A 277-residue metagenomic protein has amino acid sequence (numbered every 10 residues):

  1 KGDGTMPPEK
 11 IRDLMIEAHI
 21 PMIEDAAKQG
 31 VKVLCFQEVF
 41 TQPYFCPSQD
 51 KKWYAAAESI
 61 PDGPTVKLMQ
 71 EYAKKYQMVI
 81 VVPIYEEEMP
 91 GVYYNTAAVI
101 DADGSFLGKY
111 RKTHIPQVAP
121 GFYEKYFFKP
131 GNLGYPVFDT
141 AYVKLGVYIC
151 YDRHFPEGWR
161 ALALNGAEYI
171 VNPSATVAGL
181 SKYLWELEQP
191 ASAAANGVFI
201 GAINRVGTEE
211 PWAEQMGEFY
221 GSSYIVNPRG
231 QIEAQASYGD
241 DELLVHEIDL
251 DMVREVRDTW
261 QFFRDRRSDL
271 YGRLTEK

Functional and structural regions predicted by a protein language model:
K1-D13, Y123-E124: Acidic/histidine-rich helix-loop elements that form or flank divalent-metal/phosphate-binding sites at the catalytic
P7-D103, K109, T176-N196: Cys-nucleophile CN-hydrolase/nitrilase-fold catalytic domain and related Cys-dependent amidase chemistry that acts on
E58, E71, E88-E168, A178-A191 (+1 more regions): Active-site catalytic loop in hydrolytic enzyme cores
P61-V81, K144, C150-L244: CN hydrolase (nitrilase-like) catalytic-core segments centered on the catalytic cysteine and neighboring Lys/Glu
V82-I84, T96-V99, P136-F138, S223-I225 (+1 more regions): Short beta-strand scaffold segments in enzyme catalytic cores
D101, L250-M252: Non-catalytic surface loops within mature trypsin-like serine protease
S105-G108, Q231-E233, V253-R254: Short helix-loop capping/hinge motifs at secondary-structure junctions, enriched in acidic/polar residues
V253-K277: A conserved C-terminal secondary-structure "cap"
